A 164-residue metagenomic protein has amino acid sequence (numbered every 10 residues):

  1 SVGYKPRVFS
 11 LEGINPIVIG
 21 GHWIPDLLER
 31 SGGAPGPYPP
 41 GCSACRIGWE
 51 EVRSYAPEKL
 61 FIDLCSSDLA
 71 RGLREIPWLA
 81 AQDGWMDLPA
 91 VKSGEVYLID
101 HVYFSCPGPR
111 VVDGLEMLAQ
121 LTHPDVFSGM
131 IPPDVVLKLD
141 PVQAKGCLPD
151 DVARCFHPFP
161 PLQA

Functional and structural regions predicted by a protein language model:
S1-A164: N-terminal ligand-binding lobe of clamshell/alpha-beta domains
